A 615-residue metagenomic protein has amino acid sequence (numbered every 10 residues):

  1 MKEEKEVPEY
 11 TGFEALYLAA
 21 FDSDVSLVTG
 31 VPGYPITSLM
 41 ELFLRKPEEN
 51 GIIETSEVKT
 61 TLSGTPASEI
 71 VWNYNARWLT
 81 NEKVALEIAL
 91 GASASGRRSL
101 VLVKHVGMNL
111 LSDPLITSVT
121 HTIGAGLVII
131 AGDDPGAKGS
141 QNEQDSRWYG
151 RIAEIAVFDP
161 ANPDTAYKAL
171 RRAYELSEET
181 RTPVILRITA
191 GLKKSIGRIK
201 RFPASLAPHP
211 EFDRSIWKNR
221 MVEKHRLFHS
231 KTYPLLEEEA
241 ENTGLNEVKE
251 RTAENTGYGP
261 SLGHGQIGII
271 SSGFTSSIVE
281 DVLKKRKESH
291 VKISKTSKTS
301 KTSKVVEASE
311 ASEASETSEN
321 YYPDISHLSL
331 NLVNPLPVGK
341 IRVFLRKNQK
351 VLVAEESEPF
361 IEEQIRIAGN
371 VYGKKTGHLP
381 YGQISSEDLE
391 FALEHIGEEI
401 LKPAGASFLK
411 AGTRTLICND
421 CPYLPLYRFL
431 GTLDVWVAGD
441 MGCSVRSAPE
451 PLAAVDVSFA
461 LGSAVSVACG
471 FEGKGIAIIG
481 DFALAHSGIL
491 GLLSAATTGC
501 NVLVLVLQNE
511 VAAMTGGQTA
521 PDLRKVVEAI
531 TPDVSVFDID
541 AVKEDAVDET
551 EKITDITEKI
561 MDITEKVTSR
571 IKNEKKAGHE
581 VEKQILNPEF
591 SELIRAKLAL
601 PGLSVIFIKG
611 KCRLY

Functional and structural regions predicted by a protein language model:
M1-P163, G191, G263, I367-E472 (+1 more regions): Thiamine diphosphate
M1-S26, P160-K304, E316-I417, P422-P425 (+5 more regions): Flexible, low-complexity linker and terminal segments
Y34-P35, V106-G107, G132-P135, N162-T165 (+13 more regions): Short, glycine-/Ser/Thr-/acidic-enriched flexible segments
P35-I36, N81-L86, L110, T165 (+6 more regions): Short acidic loop-to-helix transition motifs that present clustered carboxylates
L39-L44, I88-L90, L111-L115, A137-Q144 (+17 more regions): Short acidic, glycine/serine/threonine-rich loops at helix termini
G96, G265-L283, Y322-I325, A464-I478 (+1 more regions): Short, acidic loop-beta-alpha module within alpha/beta folds
L102-V103, V128-G132, I185-T189, I270-S271 (+4 more regions): Short beta-strand segments
G139, A448-K552, K566, K572-V605 (+1 more regions): Thiamine diphosphate
